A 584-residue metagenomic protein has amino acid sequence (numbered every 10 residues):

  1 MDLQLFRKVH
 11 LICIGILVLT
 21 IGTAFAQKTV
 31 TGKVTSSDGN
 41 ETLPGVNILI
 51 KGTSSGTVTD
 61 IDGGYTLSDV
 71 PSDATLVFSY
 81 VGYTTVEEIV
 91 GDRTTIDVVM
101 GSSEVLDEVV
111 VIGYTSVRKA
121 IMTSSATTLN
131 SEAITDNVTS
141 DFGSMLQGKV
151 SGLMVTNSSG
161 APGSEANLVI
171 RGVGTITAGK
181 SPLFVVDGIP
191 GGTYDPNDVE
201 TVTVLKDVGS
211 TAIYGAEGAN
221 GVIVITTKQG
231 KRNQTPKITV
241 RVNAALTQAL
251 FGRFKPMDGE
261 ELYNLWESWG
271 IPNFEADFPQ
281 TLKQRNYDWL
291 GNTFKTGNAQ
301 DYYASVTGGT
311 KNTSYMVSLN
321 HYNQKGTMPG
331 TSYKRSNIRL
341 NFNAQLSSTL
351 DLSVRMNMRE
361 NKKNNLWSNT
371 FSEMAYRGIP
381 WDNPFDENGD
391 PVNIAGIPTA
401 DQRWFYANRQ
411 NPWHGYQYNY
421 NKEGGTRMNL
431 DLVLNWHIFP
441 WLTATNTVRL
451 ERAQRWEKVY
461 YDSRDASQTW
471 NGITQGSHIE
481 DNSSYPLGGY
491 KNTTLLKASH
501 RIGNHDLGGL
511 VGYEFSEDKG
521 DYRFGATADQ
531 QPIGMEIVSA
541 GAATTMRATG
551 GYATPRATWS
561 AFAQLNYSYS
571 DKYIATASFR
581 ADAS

Functional and structural regions predicted by a protein language model:
M1-R339, A344-S347, D351-R359, N429: Short, small/polar-rich motifs associated with maturation and membrane association, primarily at protein termini
T59, N298, R556-A557, L565: Short secondary-structure boundary/capping elements
V199, I338-L340, N446, W559-L565 (+2 more regions): Extended, hydrophobic alpha-helical segments in both membrane/secreted and soluble proteins
Q229, G309-N312, A344-S348, W436-L442 (+2 more regions): Outer-membrane beta-barrel strand-turn architecture
R232-N286, T327-T331, N337, N341-N429 (+1 more regions): Surface-exposed loop/interface segments of Gram-negative outer-membrane beta-barrel transport/assembly proteins
L290, Q468-T469, S584: Extracytoplasmic gating/loop element in the C-terminal half of outer-membrane beta-barrel translocons and assembly
S305-K311, Q530-I533, N566-Y569: Short glycine/proline-enriched loop/turn "hinge" motifs that connect secondary-structure elements and lie
